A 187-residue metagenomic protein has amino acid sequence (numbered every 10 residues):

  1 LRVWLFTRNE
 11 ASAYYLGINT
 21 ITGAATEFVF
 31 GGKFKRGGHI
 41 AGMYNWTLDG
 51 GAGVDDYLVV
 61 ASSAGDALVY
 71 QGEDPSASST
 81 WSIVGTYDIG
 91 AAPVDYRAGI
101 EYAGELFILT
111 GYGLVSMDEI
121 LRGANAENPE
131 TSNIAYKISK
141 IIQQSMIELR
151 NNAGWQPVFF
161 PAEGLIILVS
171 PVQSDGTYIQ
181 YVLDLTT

Functional and structural regions predicted by a protein language model:
L1, Y44-T187: Beta-sheet-dominated scaffold domains
L1-E10: Hydrophobic alpha-helical hairpins/lids featuring a short glycine-rich hinge
R8-N9, I18-T20, F30-G32, G51 (+2 more regions): Long, distal/terminal scaffolding or interaction modules with repetitive or compositionally biased sequence
N9-T26, Q71-G72, A77: Blade/loop signatures of beta-propeller domains
N19-T22, E27, K33-K35, K137-K140 (+2 more regions): Context-gated lysine
E27-F34, I83-I89: A short beta-strand motif characteristic of beta-propeller blades
K33-A41, P93: A structural motif
